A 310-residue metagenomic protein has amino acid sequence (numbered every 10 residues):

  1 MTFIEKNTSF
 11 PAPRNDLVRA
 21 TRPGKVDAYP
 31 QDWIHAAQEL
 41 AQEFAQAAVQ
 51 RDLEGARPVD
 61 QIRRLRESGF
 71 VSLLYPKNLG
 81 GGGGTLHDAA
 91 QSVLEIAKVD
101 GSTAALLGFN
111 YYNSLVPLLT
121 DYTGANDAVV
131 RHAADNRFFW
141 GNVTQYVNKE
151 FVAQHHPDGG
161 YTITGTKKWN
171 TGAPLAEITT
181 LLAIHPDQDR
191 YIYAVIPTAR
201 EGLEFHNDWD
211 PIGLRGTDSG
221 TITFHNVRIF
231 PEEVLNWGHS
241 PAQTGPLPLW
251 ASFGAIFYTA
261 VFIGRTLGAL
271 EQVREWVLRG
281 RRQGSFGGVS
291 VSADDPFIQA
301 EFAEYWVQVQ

Functional and structural regions predicted by a protein language model:
T2-Y29: Intrinsic disorder at enzyme termini
L40-A48: N-terminal capping segment at the start of a domain
V49-D52, Q310: C-terminal helix-coil-helix/basic helical segment that borders enzyme active sites and/or dimer interfaces and provides
R57-E67, S72-T171: Glycine-rich flavin
V147, L175-E177, R190, D208 (+2 more regions): A generic structural signal for well-ordered coil/turn residues at beta-strand boundaries that shape enzyme active-site
D158-T162, I178, S219: A generic structural signal for beta-strand entry/edge sites
T166-F205: A short core secondary-structure module
I212-Q308: Glycine-rich beta->alpha junctions and the first turn(s) of the following alpha-helix
